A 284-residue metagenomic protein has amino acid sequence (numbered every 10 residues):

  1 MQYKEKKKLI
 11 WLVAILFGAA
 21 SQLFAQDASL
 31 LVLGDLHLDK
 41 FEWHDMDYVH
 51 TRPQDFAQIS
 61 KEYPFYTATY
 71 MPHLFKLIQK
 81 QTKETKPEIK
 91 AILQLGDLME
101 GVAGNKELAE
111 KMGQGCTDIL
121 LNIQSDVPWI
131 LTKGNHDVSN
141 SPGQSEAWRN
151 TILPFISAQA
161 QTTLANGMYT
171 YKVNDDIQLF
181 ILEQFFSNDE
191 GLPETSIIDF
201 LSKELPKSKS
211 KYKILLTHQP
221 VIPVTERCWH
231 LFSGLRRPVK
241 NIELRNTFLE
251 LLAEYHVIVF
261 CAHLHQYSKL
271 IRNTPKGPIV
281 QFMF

Functional and structural regions predicted by a protein language model:
Q2-W11: Bacterial N-terminal signal peptides that target proteins for export
W11-A20: Bacterial N-terminal signal peptides
F24-E107: N-terminal active-site segment of His-dependent metallophosphoesterases
A28, K90, D176-I177, Y212-I214: Alpha/beta-hydrolase fold active-site loops
L30-V32, I92-Q94, L131, L215 (+1 more regions): Residue-level marker for buried hydrophobic side chains located in beta-strands that build the well-ordered beta-sheet
D35, G96-D97, G134-N135, H218 (+1 more regions): Active-site glycine-centered loops adjacent to acidic/histidine catalytic or metal-binding residues that shape
T51-Q58, V102-S208, H230-V239, E243-L251 (+2 more regions): Extended active-site neighborhood of metal-dependent phosphoesterases/phosphodiesterases
S208-E226: Short acidic, glycine-rich surface-loop motifs adjacent to enzyme active sites
